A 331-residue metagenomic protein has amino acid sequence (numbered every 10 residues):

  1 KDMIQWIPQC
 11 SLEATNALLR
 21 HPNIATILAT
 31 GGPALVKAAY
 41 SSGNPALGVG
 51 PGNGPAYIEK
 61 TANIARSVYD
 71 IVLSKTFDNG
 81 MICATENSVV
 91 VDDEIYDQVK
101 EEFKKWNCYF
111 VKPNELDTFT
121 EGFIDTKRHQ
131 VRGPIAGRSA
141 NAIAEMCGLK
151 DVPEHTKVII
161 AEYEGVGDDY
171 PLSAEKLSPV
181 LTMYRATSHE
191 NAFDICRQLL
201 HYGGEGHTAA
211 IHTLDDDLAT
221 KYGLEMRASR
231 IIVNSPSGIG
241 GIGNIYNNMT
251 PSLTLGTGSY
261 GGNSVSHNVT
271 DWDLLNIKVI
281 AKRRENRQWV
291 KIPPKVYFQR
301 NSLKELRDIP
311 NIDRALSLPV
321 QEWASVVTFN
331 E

Functional and structural regions predicted by a protein language model:
K1-P8: PLP-dependent aminotransferase-like
I4, I27-L28, G52, D92 (+6 more regions): Buried hydrophobic positions in well-ordered alpha/beta secondary-structure cores of metabolic enzymes
E13-N16, L35: Short acidic active-site motifs
T15-N16, V68, F193: Short hydrophobic/charged patches on amphipathic alpha-helices used for structural packing and interfaces
P22-N23, S42-G43, M226-R227: Short, structured coil segments at secondary-structure junctions
I27-A39: Glycine-rich phosphate-binding loop
V36-G167: ALDH superfamily catalytic-core signature
L149-E331: Conserved C-terminal structural/oligomerization subdomain of aldehyde/semialdehyde dehydrogenase
